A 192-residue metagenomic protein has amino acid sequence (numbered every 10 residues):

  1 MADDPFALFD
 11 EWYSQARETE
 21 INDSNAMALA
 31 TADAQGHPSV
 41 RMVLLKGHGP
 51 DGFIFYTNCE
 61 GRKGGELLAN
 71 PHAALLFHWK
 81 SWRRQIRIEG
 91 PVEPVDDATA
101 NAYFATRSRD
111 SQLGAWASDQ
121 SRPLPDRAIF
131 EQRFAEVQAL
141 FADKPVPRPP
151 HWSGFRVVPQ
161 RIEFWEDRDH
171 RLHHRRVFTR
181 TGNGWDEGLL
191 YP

Functional and structural regions predicted by a protein language model:
M1-P192: Binding-site signature for planar aromatic cofactors or substrates
